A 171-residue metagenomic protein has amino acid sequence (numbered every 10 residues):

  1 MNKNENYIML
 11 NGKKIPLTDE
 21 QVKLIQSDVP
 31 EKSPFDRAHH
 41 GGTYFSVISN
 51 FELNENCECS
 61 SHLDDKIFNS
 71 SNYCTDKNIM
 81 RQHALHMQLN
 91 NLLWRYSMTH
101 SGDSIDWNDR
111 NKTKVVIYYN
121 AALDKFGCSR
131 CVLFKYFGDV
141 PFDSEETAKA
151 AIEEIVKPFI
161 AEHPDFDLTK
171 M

Functional and structural regions predicted by a protein language model:
M1-M171: Structural boundary micro-motifs
